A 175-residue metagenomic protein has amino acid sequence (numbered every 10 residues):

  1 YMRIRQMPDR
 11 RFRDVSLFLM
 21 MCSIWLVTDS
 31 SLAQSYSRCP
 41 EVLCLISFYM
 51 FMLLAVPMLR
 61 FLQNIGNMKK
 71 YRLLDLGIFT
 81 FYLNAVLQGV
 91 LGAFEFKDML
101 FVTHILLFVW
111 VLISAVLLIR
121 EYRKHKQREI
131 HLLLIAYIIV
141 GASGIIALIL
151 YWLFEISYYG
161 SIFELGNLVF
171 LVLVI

Functional and structural regions predicted by a protein language model:
Y1-L19: Juxtamembrane interface at the cytosolic side of transmembrane helices
C22-I175: Interfacial "cap-and-anchor" motif at the non-cytosolic start of specific transmembrane alpha-helices
